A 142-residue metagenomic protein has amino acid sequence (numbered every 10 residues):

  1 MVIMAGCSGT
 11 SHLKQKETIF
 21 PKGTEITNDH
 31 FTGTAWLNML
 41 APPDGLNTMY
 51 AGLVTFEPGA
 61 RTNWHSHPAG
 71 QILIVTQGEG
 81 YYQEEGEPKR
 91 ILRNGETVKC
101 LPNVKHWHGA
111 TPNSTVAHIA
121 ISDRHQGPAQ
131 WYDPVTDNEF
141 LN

Functional and structural regions predicted by a protein language model:
M1-A5: Bacterial N-terminal signal peptides
C7-T48, A129-N142: A short, N-terminal "cap"/entry segment at the start of jelly-roll beta-barrel domains of the cupin/DSBH fold
A35-P68: N-terminal, post-signal-peptide region of Sec/Tat-exported proteins
L53-E57, S66-Y82, I121-D123: Short, conserved beta-strand element in jelly-roll/cupin
W64, Y82-Q83, K105-T111: Short beta-strand His + acidic residue motifs that chelate non-heme Fe in jelly-roll/DSBH and cupin folds
G86-N103: Short acidic-glycine-tyrosine-enriched beta hairpin
N113-D133: A short hydrophobic beta-strand segment most commonly corresponding to one strand of the jelly-roll/cupin
